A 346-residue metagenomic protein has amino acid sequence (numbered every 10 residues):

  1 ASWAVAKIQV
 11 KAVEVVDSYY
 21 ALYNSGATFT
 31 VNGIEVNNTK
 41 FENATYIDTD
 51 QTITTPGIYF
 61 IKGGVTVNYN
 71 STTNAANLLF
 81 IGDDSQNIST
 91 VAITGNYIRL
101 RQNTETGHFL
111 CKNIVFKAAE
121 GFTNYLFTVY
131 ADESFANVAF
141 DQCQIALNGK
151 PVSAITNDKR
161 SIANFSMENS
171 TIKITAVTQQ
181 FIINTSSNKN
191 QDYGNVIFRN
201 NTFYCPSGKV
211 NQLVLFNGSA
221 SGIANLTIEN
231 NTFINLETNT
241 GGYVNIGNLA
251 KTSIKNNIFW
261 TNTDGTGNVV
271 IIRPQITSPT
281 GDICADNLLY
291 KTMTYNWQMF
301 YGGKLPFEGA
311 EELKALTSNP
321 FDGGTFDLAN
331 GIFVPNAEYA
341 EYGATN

Functional and structural regions predicted by a protein language model:
A1, Q275-N346: Acidic, glycine- and Ser/Thr-rich low-complexity intrinsically disordered tracts in extracellular/secreted proteins
S2-N68, A337-T345: Acidic Gly/Asp/Thr-rich repetitive segments characteristic of extracellular carbohydrate-active and adhesion proteins
K11-D17, N24-D48, Q86-R99, N103 (+3 more regions): Beta-strand/loop edge motif enriched in small/polar residues
V13, N77, G82, G107-A118 (+6 more regions): Right-handed parallel beta-helix
L22, T66-N70, T90-I98, A119-L126 (+7 more regions): Short glycine/acidic-rich loop motifs that flank beta-strands on beta-rich extracellular proteins
T54, T66-I81, T90-F135, N157-K159: Extracellular beta-strand-rich solenoid/capping regions of secreted or surface-exposed proteins that bind or remodel
K62-G63, S85, L249, W260-G267 (+1 more regions): Short, flexible beta-strand-to-coil junctions
I98-Q102, T128-D132, I155-I162, N184-N190 (+2 more regions): Tandem-repeat/low-complexity and Cys-motif detector
